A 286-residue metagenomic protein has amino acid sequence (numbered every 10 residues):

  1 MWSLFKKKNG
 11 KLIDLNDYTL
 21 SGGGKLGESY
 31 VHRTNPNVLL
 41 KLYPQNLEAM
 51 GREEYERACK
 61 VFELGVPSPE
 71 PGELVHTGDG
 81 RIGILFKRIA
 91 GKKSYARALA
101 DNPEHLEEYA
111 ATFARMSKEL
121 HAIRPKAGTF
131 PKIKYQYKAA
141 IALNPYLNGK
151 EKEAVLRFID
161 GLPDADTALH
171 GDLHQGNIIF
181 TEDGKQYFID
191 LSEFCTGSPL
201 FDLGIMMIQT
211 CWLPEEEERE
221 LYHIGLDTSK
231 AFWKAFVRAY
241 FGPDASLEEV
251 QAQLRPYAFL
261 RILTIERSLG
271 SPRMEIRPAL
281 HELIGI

Functional and structural regions predicted by a protein language model:
M1-G10, P272-I286: Regulatory N- and C-terminal appendages and interdomain linkers associated with kinase/kinase-like NTP transferase
W2-K11, A122-G171, Q175-D183: An alpha-helical support segment within catalytic cores of ATP-dependent transferases
L12-L20: Conserved N-terminal boundary motif of the eukaryotic protein kinase catalytic domain
T19-K126: ATP-binding pocket architecture of kinase catalytic cores
N37, G83, D166-A168, Q186-F188 (+1 more regions): Hydrophobic "anchor" residues on beta-strands that sit immediately upstream of conserved functional sites
A90, L173-Q175, E193, I205: Short, glycine/acidic-enriched loop or turn micro-motifs at the edges of active sites
I179-L203: Catalytic activation segment of kinase domains across protein kinase-like and atypical kinase folds
L203-D244, A258-M274: Active-site activation/catalytic loop segments of kinase-like enzymes and analogous catalytic loops in related
